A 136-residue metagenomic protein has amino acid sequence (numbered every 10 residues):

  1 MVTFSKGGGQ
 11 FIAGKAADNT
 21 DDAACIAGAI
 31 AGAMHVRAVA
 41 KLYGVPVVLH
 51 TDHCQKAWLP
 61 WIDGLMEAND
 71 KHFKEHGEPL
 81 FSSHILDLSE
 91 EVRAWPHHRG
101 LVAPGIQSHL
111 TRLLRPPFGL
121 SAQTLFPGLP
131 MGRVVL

Functional and structural regions predicted by a protein language model:
F4-H98: Active-site beta->alpha loop and helix N-cap motifs at the rims of alpha/beta catalytic domains
S89-L136: Conserved anion-binding
